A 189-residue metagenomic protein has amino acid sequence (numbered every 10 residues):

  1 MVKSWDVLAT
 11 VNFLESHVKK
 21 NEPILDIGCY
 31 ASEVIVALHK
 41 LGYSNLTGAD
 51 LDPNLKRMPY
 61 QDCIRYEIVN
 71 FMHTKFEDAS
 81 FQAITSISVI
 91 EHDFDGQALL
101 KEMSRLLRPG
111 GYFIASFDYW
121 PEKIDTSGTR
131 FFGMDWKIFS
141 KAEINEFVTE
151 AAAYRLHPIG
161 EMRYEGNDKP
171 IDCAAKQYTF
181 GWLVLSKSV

Functional and structural regions predicted by a protein language model:
K3-N21: Conserved alpha-helix/loop element of class I SAM-dependent methyltransferases that forms part of the SAM/SAH-binding
L25, C29-H73: Class I SAM-dependent methyltransferase SAM/SAH-binding core
T85: A conserved beta-strand element that flanks and buttresses the S-adenosyl-L-methionine
S88-H92: A short His-aromatic
Q97-Y112: A short glycine-rich, Lys/Arg-flanked "PGG" loop and its adjoining helix->strand segment in the class I
A115-I138: Short, glycine-/aromatic-enriched active-site segment of Class I SAM-dependent methyltransferases
D135-E161: Short alpha-helix
M162-V189: Core SAM-dependent methyltransferase catalytic element
